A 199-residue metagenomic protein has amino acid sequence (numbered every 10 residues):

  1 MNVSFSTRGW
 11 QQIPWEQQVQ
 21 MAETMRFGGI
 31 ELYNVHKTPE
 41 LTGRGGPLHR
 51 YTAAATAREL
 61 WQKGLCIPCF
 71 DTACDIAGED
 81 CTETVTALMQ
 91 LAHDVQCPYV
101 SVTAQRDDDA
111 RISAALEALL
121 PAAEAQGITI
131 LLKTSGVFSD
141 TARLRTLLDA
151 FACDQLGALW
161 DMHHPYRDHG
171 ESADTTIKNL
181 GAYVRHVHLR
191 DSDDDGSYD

Functional and structural regions predicted by a protein language model:
M1-P98, C153: N-terminal pre-domain/capping segments
F5, L32, T72, V102 (+3 more regions): Conserved beta-strand positions
F5-S6, T42-R44, C74-A77, Q105-D107 (+3 more regions): Short, contiguous strand/loop micro-motifs
T7, Q11, K133, T176: Generic anion/oxyanion-binding catalytic loop in active/binding sites
W10, V35-K37, A77, D107 (+3 more regions): Residue-level marker for beta-strand->alpha-helix junctions and adjacent short loops that shape enzyme
F27-V35, A158, G181-D193: Non-cysteine beta-strand/loop elements that form the S-adenosyl-L-methionine
L41-P47, T141, R145, H164-D199: Gly/Pro-rich active-site loop or hairpin
A54, R58-C66, T72-A158, R167: Active-site acidic/histidine proton-transfer and metal-coordination neighborhood in alpha/beta enzyme cores
